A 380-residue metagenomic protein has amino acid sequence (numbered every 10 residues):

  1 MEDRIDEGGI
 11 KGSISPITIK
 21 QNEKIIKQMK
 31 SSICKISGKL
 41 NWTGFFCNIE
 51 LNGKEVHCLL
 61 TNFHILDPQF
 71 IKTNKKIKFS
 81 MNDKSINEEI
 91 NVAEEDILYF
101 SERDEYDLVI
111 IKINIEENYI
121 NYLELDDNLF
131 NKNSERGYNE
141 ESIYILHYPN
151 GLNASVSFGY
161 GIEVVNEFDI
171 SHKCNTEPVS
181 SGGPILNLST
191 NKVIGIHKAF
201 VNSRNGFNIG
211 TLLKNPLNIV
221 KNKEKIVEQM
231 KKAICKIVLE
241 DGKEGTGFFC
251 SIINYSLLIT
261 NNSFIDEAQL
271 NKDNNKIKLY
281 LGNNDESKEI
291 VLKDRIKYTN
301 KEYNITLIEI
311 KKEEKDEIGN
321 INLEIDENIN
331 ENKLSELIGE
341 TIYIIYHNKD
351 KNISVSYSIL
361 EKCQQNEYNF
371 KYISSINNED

Functional and structural regions predicted by a protein language model:
M1-L51, I219-T246, C250: Protease-domain processing segments flanking chymotrypsin-fold serine proteases, especially trypsin-like
I25-N41, K54-V56, L60-D169, N187-S189 (+5 more regions): Serine endopeptidase catalytic core focused on the charge-relay Asp
F45, I162, N175-K198, F248 (+1 more regions): Catalytic nucleophile loop of clan PA
H64-L66, Y99, N175-V179, K198-N202 (+3 more regions): Short, solvent-exposed aromatic-acidic interface loops
V193, H197-M230, N274, D294: C-terminal cap/linker of serine protease catalytic domains
